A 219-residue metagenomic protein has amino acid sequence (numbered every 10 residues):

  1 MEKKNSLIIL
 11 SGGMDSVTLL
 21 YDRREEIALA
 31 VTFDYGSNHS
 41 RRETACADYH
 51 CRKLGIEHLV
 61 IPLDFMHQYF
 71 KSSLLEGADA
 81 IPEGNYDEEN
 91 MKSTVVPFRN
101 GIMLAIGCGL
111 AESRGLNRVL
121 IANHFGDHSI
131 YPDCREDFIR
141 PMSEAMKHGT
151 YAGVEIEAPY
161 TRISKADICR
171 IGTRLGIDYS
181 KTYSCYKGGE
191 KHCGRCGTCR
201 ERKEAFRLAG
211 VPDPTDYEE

Functional and structural regions predicted by a protein language model:
M1-G176: ATP-dependent adenylation/nucleotidyltransferase module used to activate substrates
L19-L20, E201, Y217: Residue-level recognition of conserved structural "scaffold" positions that shape functional pockets and channels
P82, I177, K203-R207: A polyampholytic, Gly/Pro-enriched intrinsically disordered region
A105, K181-E204: Local cysteine-cluster metal-coordination motifs and their immediate loop/turn environment, predominantly Fe-S cluster
L116, I130, T182-C185, D216: Intrinsically disordered, low-complexity N-terminal regions enriched in serine/proline/glycine with scattered basic
T150, R207-G210: Short amphipathic alpha-helical interaction/hinge segments
G188-G189, A209-E219: Short cysteine/histidine-rich metal-coordination sites, predominantly Zn2+-binding motifs
